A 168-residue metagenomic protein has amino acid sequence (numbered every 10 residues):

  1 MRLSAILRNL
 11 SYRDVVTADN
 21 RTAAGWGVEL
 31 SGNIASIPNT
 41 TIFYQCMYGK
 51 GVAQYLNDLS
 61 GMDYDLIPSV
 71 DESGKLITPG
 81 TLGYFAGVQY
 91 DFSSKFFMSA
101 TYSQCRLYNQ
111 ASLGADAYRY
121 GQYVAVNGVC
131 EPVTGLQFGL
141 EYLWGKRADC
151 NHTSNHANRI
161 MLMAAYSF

Functional and structural regions predicted by a protein language model:
M1-S112, Y118: Detector for outer-membrane/organellar transmembrane beta-barrel domains, recognizing the amphipathic beta-strand
G27, G83, Y123, A157-M161: Short hydrophobic/aromatic beta-strand or adjacent loop that forms the aromatic wall/cage of a ligand/substrate-binding
E29-S31, G87, A125-N127, M163-A165: Outer-membrane beta-barrel architecture
Y55-L56, F96, P132-L136, F168: Outer-membrane beta-barrel biogenesis signature
Y118, D149-S154: Solvent-exposed loop/turn segments connecting transmembrane beta-strands in outer-membrane beta-barrel proteins
V124-E141: C-terminal closing repeat unit and adjoining cap/tail of repeat-based domains
C130, H156-F168: Outer-membrane beta-barrel "beta-signal"
L143-A148: A short, acidic, flexible beta-alpha connecting loop/helix-capping segment that sits on the rim of active
